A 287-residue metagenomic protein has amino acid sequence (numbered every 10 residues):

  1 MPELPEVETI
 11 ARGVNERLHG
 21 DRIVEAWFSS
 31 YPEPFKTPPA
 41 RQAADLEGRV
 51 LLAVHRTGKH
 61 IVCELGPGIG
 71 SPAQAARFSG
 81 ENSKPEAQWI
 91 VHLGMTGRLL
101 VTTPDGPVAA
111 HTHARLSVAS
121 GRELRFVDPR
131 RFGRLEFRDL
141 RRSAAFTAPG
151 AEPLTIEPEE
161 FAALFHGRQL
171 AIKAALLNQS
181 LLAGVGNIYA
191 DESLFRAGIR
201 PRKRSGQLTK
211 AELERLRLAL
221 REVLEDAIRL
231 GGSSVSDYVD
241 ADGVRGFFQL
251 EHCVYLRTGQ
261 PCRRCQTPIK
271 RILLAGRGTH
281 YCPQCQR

Functional and structural regions predicted by a protein language model:
M1-R287: Structured catalytic/nucleic-acid-binding cores of DNA maintenance enzymes
